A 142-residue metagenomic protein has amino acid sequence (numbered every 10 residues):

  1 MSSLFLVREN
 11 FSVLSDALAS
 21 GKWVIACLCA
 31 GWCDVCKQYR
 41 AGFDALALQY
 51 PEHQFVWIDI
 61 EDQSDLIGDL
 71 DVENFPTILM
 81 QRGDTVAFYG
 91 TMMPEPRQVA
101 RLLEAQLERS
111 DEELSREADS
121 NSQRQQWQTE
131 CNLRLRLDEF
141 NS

Functional and structural regions predicted by a protein language model:
M1-D16: N-terminal "domain-start" segment that seeds a small globular fold
F5-E9, L28, D44, L48-L66 (+1 more regions): Thiol-based oxidoreductase modules, predominantly thioredoxin-like and allied folds used for disulfide exchange
L14-A17, G68-L70: Short amphipathic alpha-helix with an adjacent loop that forms part of the alpha/beta core around
A19-G31: Short active-site neighborhood of thiol/selenol oxidoreductases, capturing the structured segment around
L28-A41: Conserved redox-active cysteine motifs that mediate thiol-disulfide chemistry, especially di-cysteine Cys-X(1-2)-Cys
D34, D62, P94: Short alpha-helical
L79-S120: Non-catalytic, surface beta->alpha helical segment in thiol-disulfide oxidoreductase systems
R109-S142: Acidic/histidine-enriched, glycine/proline-rich intrinsically disordered or flexible terminal extensions
